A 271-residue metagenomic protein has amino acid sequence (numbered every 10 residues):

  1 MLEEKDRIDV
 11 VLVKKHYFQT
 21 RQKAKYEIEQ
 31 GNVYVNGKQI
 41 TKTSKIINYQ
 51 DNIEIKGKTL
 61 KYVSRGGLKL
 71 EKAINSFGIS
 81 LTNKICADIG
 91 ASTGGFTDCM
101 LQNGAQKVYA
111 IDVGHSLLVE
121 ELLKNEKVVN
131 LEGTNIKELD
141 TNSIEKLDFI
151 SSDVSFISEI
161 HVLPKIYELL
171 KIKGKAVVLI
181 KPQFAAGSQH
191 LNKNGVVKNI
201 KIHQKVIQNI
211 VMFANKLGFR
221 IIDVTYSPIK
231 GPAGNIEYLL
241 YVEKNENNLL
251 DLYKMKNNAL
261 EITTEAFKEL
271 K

Functional and structural regions predicted by a protein language model:
M1-D51, I85-C86: A basic, amphipathic helix-loop patch mediating RNA/tRNA/ribosome contacts
N75-T82, T141-I144: Glycine-rich helix-loop-beta junction characteristic of Rossmann-like nucleotide cofactor-binding loops
T82-S92: Conserved class I S-adenosyl-L-methionine
T93-G104: Conserved SAM-binding loop of SAM-dependent methyltransferases across substrates and taxa, primarily the Class I
Y109-H161: S-adenosyl-L-methionine
I160-V177: A short glycine-rich, Lys/Arg-flanked "PGG" loop and its adjoining helix->strand segment in the class I
K173-P182, A186-G187: Conserved beta-strand signature within the Rossmann-like core of class I S-adenosyl-L-methionine
I236-K271: Flexible, glycine-/basic-rich loop-and-beta segments that form/coincide with the SAM-dependent methyltransferase
